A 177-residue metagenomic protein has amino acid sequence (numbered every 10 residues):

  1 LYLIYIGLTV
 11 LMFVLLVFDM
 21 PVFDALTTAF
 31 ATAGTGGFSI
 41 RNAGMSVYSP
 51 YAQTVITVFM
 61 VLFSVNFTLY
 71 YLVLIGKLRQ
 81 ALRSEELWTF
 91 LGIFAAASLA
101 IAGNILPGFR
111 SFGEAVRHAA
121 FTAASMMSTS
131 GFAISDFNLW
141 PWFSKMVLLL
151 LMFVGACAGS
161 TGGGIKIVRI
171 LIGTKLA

Functional and structural regions predicted by a protein language model:
L1-A177: Membrane-proximal intracellular helices of multi-pass ion channels
